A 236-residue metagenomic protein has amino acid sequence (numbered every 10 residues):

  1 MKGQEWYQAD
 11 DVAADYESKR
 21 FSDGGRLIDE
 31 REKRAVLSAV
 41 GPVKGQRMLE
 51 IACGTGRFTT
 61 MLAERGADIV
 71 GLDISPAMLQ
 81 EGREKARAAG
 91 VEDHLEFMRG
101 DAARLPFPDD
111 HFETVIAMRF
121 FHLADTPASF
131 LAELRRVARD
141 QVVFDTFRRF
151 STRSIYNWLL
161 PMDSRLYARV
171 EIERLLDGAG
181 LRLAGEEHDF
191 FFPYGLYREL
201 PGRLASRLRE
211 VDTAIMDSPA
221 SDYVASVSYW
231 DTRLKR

Functional and structural regions predicted by a protein language model:
M1-V43, Y197-R198: Conserved class I S-adenosyl-L-methionine
G45-G54: Conserved class I S-adenosyl-L-methionine
R57-R104: Class I SAM-dependent methyltransferase SAM/SAH-binding core
I116: A conserved beta-strand element that flanks and buttresses the S-adenosyl-L-methionine
A128-V142: A short glycine-rich, Lys/Arg-flanked "PGG" loop and its adjoining helix->strand segment in the class I
F144-D163: Short, glycine-/aromatic-enriched active-site segment of Class I SAM-dependent methyltransferases
D163-L181, E186: Short alpha-helix
G185-R236: A C-terminal cap/extension of S-adenosyl-L-methionine-dependent methyltransferases that defines the acceptor-substrate
